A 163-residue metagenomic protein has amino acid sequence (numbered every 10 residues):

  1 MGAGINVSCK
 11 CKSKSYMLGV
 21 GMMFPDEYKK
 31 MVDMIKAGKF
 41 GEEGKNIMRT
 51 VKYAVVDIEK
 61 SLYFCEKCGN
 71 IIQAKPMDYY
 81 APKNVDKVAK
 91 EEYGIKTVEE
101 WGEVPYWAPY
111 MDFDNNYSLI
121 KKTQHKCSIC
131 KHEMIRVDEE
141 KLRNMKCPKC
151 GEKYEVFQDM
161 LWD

Functional and structural regions predicted by a protein language model:
M1-N6, L161-D163: His-enriched metal-coordination microenvironments in redox/metal-binding proteins
G4, L18, E66-K67, I72: Clustered cysteine/histidine zinc-coordinating segments, centered on FYVE zinc fingers that bind PI3P and target
G4-S8, I58-L62, K121-Q124, N144: Residues immediately within or flanking Cys/His clusters that coordinate Zn2+ in small zinc-binding modules
S8-K12, C65-C68, C127-C130, C147-C150: Short cysteine-rich clusters marking metal-coordination/redox-active sites
S13-V56, A74-D114, T123-D138: Short recognition patches in nucleic-acid-associated and regulatory proteins
V51-K60, R136-K146, L161-D163: Short linker/helix segments within small regulatory modules
N70-P76, G151-D159: Short Cys/His-rich micro-motifs in 6-15 aa windows
K83, V88-E91, R143-M145, K149-K153: C-terminal/domain-terminus segments
